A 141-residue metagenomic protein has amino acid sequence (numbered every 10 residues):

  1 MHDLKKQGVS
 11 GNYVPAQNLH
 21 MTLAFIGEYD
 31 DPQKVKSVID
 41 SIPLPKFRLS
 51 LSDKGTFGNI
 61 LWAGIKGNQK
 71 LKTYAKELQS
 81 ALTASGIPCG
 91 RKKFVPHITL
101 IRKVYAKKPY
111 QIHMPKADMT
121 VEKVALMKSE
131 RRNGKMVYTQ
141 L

Functional and structural regions predicted by a protein language model:
M1-L141: Histidine-dependent nucleotide/RNA phosphoesterase domain, centered on the 2H-phosphoesterase fold with its duplicated
